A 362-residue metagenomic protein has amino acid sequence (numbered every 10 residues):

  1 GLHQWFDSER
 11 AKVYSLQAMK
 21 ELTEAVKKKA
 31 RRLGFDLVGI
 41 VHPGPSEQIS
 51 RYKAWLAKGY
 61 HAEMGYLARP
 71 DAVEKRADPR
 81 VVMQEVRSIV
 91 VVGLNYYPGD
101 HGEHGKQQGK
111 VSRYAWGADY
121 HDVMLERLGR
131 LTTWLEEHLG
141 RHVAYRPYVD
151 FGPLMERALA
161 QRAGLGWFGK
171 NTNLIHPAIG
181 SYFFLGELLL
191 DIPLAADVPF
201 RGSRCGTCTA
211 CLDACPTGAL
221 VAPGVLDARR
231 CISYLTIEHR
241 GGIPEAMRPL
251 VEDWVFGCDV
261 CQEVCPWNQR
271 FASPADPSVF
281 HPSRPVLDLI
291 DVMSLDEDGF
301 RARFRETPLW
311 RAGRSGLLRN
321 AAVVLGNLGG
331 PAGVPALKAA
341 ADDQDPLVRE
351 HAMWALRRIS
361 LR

Functional and structural regions predicted by a protein language model:
M19-R204, I243, E252-D253: Auxiliary alpha/beta "docking" domains used to position bulky ligands
F35, A210-Y234, W254-S278, A336: Iron-sulfur cluster-binding cysteine motifs and their immediate structural context in ferredoxin-like electron-transfer
F300-R303, G330-D342, L361-R362: Amphipathic alpha-helical scaffolding segments comprising HEAT/armadillo-like alpha-solenoid repeats
R314, Q344-D345: Short inter-helical turns and helix N-cap capping residues of alpha-solenoid HEAT/ARM repeat scaffolds
L317, L347-R349: Positions within the helices of HEAT/ARM-like alpha-solenoid repeats
A321-A322, A352-M353: Conserved hydrophobic register position within alpha-solenoid helical repeats
